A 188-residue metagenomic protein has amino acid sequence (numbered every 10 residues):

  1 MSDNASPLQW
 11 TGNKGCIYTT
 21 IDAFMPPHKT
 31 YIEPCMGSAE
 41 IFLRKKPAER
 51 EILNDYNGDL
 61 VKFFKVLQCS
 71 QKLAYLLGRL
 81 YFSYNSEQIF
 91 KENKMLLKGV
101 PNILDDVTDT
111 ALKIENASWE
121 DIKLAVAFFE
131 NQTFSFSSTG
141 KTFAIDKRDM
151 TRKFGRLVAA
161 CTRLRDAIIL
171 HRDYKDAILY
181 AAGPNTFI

Functional and structural regions predicted by a protein language model:
M1-I17, F24, Q71-I188: SAM-dependent nucleic-acid methyltransferase catalytic core
A23-P101: SAM cofactor-binding core of SAM-dependent methyltransferases, primarily the Rossmann-like beta-alpha-beta module
